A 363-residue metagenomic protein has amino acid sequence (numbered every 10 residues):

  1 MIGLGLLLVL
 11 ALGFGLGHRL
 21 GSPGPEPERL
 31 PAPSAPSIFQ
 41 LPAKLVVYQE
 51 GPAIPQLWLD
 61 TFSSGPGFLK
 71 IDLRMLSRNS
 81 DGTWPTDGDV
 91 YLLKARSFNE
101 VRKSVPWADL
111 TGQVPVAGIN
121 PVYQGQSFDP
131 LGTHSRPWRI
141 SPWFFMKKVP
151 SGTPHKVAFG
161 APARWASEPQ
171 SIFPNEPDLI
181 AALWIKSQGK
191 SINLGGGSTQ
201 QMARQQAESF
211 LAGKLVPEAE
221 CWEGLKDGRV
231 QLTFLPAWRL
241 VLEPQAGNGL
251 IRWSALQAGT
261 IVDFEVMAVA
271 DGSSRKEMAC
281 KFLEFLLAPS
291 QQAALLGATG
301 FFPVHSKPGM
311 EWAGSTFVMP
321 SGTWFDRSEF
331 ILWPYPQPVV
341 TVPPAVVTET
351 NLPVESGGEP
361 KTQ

Functional and structural regions predicted by a protein language model:
G24-S104, W222-E223: Early extracytoplasmic/lumenal segment of secretory-pathway proteins
D87-L93, S104-K148, Q170: A structural signal for short loop-to-beta-strand junctions that line the ligand-binding cleft of periplasmic/secreted
A95-S97, I172-S254: Ligand-binding pocket segment of bilobal, Venus flytrap-like solute-binding proteins
G118-P121, S127, R139-P142, T199-S209 (+2 more regions): Periplasmic-binding protein-like
R136, S151-A166: Flexible hinge/capping segments at coil-to-helix
F144-S151, I185-K186, D263-M278, A294-A298: A bilobed periplasmic-binding-protein/Venus flytrap-type ligand-binding module shared by bacterial periplasmic
A270-R327: Mature extracytoplasmic/periplasmic domains
P308-Q363: Extracellular/periplasmic bilobal clamshell ligand-binding domains
